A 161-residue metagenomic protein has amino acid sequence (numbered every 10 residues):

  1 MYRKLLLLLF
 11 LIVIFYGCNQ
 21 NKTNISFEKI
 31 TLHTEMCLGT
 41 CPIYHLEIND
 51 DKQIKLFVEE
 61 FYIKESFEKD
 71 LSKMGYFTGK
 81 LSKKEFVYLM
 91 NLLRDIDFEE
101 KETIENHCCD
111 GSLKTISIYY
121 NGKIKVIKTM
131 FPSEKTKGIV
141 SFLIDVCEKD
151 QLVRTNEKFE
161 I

Functional and structural regions predicted by a protein language model:
M1-I25: Bacterial Sec-dependent N-terminal signal peptides
N19-L38, Y44, M90-L92, I96-I161: Short, well-ordered, aromatic-rich surface patches in folded extracellular/luminal domains
T40-I63: Post-signal-peptide N-terminal segment of Sec-exported extracytoplasmic proteins
I48-K52, G79-Y88, I118-I124: A short, structured loop/turn motif at beta-sheet edges
F57-S66, T115-Y119: Short, compositionally biased low-complexity segments
Y62-E99: A short-motif feature that recognizes glycine-rich, charge-decorated loops that bind or process nucleotide phosphates
